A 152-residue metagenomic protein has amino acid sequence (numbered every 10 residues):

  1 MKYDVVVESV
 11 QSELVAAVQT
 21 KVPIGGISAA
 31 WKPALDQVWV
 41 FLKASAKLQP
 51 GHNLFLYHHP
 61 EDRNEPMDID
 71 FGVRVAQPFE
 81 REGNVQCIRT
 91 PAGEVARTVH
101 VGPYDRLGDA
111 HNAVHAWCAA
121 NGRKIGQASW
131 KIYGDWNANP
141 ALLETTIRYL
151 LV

Functional and structural regions predicted by a protein language model:
M1-V152: A solvent-exposed interaction/effector surface
